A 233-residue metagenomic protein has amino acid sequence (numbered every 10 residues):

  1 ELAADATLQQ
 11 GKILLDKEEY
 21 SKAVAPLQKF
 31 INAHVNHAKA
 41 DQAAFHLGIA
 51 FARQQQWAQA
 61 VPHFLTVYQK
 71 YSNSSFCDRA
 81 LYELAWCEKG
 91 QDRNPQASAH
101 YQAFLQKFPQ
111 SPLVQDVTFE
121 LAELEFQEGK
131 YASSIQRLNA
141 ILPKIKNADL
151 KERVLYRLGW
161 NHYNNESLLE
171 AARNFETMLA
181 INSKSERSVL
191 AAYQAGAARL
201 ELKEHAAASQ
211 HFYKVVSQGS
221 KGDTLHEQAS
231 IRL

Functional and structural regions predicted by a protein language model:
E1-L233: Acidic, polar-rich low-complexity tracts and alpha-helical solenoid repeat scaffolds
